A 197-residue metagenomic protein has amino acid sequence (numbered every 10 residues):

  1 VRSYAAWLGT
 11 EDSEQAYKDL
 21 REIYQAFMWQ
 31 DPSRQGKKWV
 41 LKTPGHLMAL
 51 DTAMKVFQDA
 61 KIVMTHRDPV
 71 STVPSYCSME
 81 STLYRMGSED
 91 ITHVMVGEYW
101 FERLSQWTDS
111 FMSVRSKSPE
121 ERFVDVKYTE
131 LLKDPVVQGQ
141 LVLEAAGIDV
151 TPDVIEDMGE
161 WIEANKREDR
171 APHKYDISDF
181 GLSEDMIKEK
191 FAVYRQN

Functional and structural regions predicted by a protein language model:
V1-K18, Y24, M28-D31, Y76-N197: PAPS-dependent sulfotransferases, especially Golgi type II membrane carbohydrate sulfotransferases
Q15, H46-D51, V70-V73, L132-P135: Flexible loop/turn segments at secondary-structure boundaries
I23, W29, S33-D59, V114: Flexible, glycine/threonine-enriched loop-and-boundary segments that flank and lead into catalytic domains of large
K42-T43, A53-S78: Conserved phosphate-donor/acceptor-positioning beta-strand/loop module used by diverse small-molecule
